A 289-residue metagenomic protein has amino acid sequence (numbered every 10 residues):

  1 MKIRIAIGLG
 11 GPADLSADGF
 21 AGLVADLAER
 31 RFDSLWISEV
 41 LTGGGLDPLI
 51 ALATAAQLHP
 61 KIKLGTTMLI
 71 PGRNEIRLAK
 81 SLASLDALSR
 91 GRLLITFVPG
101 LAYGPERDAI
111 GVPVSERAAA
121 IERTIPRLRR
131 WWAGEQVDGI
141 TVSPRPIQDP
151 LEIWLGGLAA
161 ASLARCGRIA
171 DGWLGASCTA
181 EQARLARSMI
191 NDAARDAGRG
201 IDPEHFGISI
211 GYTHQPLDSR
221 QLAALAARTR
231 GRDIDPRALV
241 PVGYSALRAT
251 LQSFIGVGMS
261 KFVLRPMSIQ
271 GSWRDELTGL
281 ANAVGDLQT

Functional and structural regions predicted by a protein language model:
M1-H59, K63, L151, M267-Q270: N-terminal beta1-alpha1-beta2 module of alpha/beta enzyme domains
K2-S16, G72-Q136, A176-S177, E181-S188 (+1 more regions): Flexible, glycine-rich active-site loops centered on histidine and acidic residues that chelate a metal or position
I3-L9, L35-I37, K63-M68, L93-F97 (+4 more regions): Hydrophobic faces of well-ordered beta-strands that scaffold small-molecule active sites in alpha/beta enzyme cores
I5-D18, T67-I76, Q148-L158, R232-S245: Active-site mouth loops of central-metabolism enzymes
D14-L27, L78-S81, L155-R165, L222 (+1 more regions): Short, acidic/polar
L27, R31, A55, L85 (+7 more regions): Conserved, mostly hydrophobic/aromatic
E29-F32, R90, A170-D171, M259: A structural motif
D108-P146, C178-T289: An alpha-helical appendage that flanks or caps ligand/catalytic pockets
